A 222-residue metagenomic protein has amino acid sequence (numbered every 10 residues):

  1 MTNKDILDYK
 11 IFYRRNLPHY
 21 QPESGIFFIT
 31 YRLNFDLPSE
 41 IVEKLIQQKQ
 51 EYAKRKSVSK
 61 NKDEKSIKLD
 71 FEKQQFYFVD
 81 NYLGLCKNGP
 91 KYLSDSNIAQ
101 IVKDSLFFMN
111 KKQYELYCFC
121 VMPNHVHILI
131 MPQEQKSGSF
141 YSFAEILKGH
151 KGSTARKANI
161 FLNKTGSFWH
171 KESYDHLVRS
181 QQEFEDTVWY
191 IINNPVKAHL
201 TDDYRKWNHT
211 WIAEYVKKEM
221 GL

Functional and structural regions predicted by a protein language model:
M1-L222: Short catalytic/metal-binding and nucleic-acid-binding patches
